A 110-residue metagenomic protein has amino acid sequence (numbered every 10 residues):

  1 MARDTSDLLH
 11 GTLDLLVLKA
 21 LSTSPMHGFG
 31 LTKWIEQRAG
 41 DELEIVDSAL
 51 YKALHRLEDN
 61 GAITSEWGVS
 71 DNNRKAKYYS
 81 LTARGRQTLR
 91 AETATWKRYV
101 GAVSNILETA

Functional and structural regions predicted by a protein language model:
M1-A2: Intrinsically disordered, low-complexity and often Lys/Arg-enriched segments
S6-A49: N-terminal helix-turn-helix DNA-binding core of bacterial DNA-binding proteins
K19, K33, K52, R90 (+1 more regions): A cross-family signal for key residues in well-ordered alpha-helices that form functional helical elements
L50-L57: Basic amphipathic alpha-helical segments that dock to polyanions
E58-K75, S80: Beta-hairpin "wing" of winged helix-turn-helix
L81-G85: Accessory beta->alpha helical hairpin/"wing" motif in late/C-terminal subdomains of nucleic-acid enzymes
R86-A110: Amphipathic alpha-helical dimerization/coiled-coil segments that flank or bridge DNA-binding/regulatory modules
